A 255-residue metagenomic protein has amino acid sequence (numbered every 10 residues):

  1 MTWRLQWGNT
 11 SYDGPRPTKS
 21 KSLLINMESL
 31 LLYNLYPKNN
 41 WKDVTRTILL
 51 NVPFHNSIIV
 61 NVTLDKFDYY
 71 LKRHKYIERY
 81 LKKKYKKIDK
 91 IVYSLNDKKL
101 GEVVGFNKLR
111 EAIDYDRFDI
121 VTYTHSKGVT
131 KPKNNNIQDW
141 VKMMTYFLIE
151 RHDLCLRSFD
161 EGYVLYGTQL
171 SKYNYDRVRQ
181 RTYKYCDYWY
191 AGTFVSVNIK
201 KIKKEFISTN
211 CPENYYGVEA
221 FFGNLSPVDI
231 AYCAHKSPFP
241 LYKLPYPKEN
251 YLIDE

Functional and structural regions predicted by a protein language model:
M1-E255: ER/Golgi luminal nucleotide-sugar-dependent glycosyltransferases, focusing on the catalytic module
